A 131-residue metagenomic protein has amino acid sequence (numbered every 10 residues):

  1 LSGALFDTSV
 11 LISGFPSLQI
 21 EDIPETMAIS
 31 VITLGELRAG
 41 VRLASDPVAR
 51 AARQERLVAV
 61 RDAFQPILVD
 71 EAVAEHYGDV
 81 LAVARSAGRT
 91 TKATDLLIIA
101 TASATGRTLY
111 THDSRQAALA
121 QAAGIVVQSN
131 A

Functional and structural regions predicted by a protein language model:
L1-A4, E25-M27, A63-Q65, S103-T108: Short active-site oxyanion
L1-V58: Short, well-structured N-terminal submotif of metal-dependent ribonuclease cores
G3, I99, S103-A131: Acidic, PIN/NYN-like endoribonuclease modules and their adjacent C-terminal/linker elements
F6, I29, L68, A93 (+1 more regions): Short beta-strand scaffold positions
V10-L11, V73, L97-I98, R115-Q116: Alpha-helix capping/helix-boundary segments
F15-P16, V41, L81, A120-A123: Short, flexible helix/strand-to-coil boundary loops that buttress conserved ligand/catalytic motifs in alpha/beta
A63-S86: Acidic catalytic patch
G88-T91: Donor nucleotide-sugar recognition loop
